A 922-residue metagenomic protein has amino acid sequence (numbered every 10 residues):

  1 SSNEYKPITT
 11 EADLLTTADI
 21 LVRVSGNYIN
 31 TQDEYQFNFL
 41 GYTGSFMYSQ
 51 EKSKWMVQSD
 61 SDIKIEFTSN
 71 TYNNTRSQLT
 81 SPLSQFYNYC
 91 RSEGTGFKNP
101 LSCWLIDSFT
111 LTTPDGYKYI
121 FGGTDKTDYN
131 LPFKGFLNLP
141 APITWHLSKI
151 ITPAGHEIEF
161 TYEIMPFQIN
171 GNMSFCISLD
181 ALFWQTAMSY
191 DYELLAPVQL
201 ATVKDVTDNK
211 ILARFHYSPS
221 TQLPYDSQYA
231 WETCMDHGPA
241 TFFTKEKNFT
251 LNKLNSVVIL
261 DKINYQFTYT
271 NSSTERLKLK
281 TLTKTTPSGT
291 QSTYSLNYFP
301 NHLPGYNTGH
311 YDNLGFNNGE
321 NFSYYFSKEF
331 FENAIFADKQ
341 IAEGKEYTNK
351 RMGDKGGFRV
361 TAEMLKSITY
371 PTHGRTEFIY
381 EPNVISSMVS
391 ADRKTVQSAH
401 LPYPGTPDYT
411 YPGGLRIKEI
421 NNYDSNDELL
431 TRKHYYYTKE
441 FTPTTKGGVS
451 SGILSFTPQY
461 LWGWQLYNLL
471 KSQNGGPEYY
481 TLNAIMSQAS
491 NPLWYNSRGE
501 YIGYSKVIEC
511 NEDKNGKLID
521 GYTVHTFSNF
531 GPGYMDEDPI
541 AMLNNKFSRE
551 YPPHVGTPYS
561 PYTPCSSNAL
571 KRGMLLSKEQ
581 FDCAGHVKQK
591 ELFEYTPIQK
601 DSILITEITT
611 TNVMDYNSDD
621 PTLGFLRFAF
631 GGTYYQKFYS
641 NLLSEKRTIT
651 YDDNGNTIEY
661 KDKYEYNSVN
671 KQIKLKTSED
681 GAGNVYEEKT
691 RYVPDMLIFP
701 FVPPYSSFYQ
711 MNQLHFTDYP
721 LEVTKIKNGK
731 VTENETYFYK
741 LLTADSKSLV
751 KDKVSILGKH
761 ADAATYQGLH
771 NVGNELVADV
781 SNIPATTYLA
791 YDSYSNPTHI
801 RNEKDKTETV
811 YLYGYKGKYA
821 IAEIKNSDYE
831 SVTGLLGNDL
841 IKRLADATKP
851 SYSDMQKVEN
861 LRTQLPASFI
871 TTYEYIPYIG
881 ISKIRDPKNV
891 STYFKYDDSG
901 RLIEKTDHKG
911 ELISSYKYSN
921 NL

Functional and structural regions predicted by a protein language model:
S1-H146, T152-G155, L194, Y306-R359 (+1 more regions): Long, intrinsically disordered, low-complexity, charged/polar and glycine-rich segments
S108-T112, K118-Y119, L147-I151, A201-V206 (+15 more regions): Beta-strand elements of repeat-based all-beta scaffolds
D125, A154, T207-P219, D261 (+5 more regions): Ser/Thr/Pro-rich, low-complexity mucin-like regions that serve as glycosylated stalks/linkers or repetitive adhesive
T161-S256, H586-Y634: Solenoidal tandem-repeat scaffolds enriched in leucines and small polar residues
E163-M165, N383, V693: Outer-membrane beta-barrel pore domains and translocons
K247-L254, I259-L296, H302-G305, E659-K661 (+2 more regions): Long, internal scaffold/assembly segments composed of regular secondary structure
N252, Y534-A541, P553-C583, Q713-T724 (+1 more regions): Extended soluble regions of mature proteins
I420-R432, F441-L461, N468-L469, K571 (+5 more regions): Transmembrane beta-barrel domains of bacterial outer-membrane proteins
